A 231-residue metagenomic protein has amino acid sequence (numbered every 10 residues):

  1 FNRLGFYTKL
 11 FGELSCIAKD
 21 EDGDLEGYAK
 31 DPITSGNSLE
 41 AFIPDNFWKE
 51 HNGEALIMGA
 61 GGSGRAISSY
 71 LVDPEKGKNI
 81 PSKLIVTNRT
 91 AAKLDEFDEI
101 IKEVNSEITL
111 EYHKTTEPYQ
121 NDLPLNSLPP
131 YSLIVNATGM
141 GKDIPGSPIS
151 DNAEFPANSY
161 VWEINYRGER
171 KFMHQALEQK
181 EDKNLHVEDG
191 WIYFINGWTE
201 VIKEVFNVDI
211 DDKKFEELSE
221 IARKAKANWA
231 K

Functional and structural regions predicted by a protein language model:
F1-E50: Glycine/small-residue-rich loop that forms an oxyanion/phosphate-binding "nest" at active or ligand-binding sites
F6, E13-E21, E26, G141-P145 (+1 more regions): Rossmann-fold NAD(P)-binding glycine/threonine-rich loop
G27-P32, L39, F47-E75, N88-A91: Glycine-rich adenosine-cofactor-binding loop
W48-H51, E75-I80, S127-L128, I149-S159 (+1 more regions): Short, conserved loop/helix-junction motifs that constitute active-site signature segments in enzyme catalytic cores
K76-S106: NAD(P)-binding Rossmann-fold cofactor-contacting core
T90-K93, T115-I149, F155: Rossmann-like NAD(P)-binding element
K213-K231: A short, charged, Gly/Pro-tolerant segment at domain boundaries
